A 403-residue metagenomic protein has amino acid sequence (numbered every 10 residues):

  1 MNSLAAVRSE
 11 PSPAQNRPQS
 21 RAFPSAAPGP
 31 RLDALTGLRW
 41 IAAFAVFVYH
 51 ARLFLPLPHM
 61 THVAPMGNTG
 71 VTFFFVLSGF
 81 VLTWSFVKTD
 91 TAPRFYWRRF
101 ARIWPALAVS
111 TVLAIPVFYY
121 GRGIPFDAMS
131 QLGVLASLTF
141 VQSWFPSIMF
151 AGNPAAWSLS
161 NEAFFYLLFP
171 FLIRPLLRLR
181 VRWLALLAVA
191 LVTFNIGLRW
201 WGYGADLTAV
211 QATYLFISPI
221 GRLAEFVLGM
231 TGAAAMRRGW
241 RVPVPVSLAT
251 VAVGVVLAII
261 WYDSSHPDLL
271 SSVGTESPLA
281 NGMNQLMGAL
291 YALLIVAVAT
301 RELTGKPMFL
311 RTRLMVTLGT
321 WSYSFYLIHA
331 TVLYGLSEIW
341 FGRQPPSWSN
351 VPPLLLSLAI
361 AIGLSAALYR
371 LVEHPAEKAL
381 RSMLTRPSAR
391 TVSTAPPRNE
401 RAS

Functional and structural regions predicted by a protein language model:
M1-S25, M308-M315, A330-S403: C-terminal "closing" transmembrane helix and its immediate cytosolic amphipathic cap in multi-pass membrane proteins
P24-F44, H62, F95-W97, R102-W104 (+9 more regions): Functional transmembrane helices that form membrane-embedded active or gating regions
P30-V87, W104-T111, L132-P146, G152-P154 (+4 more regions): Functionally critical transmembrane alpha-helices in membrane proteins and complexes, commonly lining
T36, T61, M129-L159, A163 (+4 more regions): Aromatic-enriched alpha-helical transmembrane segments of multi-pass intramembrane proteins
R39, N68-F75, F86-Y120, A128-S137 (+9 more regions): Transmembrane alpha-helical segments and their boundary/interface "anchor" motifs in multi-pass integral membrane
R52, T83-V87, A114-F118, R122 (+11 more regions): Membrane-water interface at transmembrane helix exits
V76-G79, T83, F169, G229 (+5 more regions): Alpha-helical transmembrane segments of polytopic integral membrane proteins, especially the permease/helical cores
G204, A292-M308: Juxtamembrane interface at the ends
